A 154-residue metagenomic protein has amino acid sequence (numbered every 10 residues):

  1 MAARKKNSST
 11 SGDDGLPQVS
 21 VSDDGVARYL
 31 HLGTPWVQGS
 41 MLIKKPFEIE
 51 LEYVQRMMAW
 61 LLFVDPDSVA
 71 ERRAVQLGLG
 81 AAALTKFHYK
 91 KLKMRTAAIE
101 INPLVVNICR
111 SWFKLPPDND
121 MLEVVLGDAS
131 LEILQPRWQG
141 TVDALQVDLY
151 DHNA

Functional and structural regions predicted by a protein language model:
M1-P66, K90-K91: Rossmann-like AdoMet
G12, K45-A154: The AdoMet/dcAdoMet-binding core of the Class I SAM-like
